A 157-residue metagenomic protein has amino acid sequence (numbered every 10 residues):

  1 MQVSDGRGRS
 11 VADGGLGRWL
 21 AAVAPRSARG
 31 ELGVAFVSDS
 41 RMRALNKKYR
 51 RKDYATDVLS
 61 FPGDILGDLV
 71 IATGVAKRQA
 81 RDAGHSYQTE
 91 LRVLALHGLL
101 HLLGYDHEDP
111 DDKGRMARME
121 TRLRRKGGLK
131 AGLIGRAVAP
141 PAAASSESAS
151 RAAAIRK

Functional and structural regions predicted by a protein language model:
M1-R92, L100-K157: An acidic/histidine-cluster motif and surrounding catalytic segment that typifies divalent-metal-assisted enzyme active
